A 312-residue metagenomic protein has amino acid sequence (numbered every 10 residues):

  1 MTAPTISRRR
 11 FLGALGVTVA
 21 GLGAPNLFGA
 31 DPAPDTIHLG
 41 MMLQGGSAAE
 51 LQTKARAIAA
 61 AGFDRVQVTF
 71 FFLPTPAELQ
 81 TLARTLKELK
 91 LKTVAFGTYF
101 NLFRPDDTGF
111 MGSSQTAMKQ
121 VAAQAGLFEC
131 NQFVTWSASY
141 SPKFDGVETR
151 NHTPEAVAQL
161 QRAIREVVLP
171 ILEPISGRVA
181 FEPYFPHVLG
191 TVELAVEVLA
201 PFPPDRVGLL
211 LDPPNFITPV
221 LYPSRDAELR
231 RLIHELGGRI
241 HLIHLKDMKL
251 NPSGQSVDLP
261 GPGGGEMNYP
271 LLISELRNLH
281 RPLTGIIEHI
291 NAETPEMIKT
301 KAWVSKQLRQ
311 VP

Functional and structural regions predicted by a protein language model:
T2-H38, E50-A59, G126-E129, V192-P312: Histidine-acidic metal/acid-base catalytic patches
G16, G21, A49-Q52, R104-L209: Active-site acidic/histidine proton-transfer and metal-coordination neighborhood in alpha/beta enzyme cores
I37-L43, V66-V68, T93-T98, F133-T135 (+4 more regions): Hydrophobic faces of well-ordered beta-strands that scaffold small-molecule active sites in alpha/beta enzyme cores
Q44-L51, T69-Q80, L102-G112, S141-D145 (+4 more regions): Acidic-and-aromatic substrate-binding clefts and catalytic sites of carbohydrate-active enzymes
T53-F71: Catalytic domains of carbohydrate-active enzymes, especially glycoside hydrolases
P76-T93, H152-T153: Short acidic, glycine/proline-enriched helix-loop-strand junctions
T85-T98, L160-L172, Y269-L272: Alpha-helix-loop-beta-strand connector modules within alpha/beta enzyme cores
